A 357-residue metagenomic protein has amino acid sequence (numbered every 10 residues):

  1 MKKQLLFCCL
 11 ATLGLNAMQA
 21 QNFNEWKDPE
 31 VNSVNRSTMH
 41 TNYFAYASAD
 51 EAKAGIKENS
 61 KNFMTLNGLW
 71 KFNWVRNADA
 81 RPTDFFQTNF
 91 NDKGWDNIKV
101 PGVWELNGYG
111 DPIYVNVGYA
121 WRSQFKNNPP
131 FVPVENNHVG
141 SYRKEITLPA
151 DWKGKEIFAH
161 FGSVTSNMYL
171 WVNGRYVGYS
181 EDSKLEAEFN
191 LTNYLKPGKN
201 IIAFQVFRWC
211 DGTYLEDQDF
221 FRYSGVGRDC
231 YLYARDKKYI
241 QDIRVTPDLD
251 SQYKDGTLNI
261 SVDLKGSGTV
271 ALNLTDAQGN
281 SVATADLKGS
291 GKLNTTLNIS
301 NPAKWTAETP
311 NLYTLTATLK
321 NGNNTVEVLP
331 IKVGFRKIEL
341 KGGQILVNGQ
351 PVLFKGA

Functional and structural regions predicted by a protein language model:
M1-N22: Bacterial Sec-dependent N-terminal signal peptides
Q21-M64, L69-K71, A78: N-terminal pre-domain segments of enzymes
E25-S33, S37, I56, N73-V75 (+6 more regions): Accessory beta-strand-rich segments of carbohydrate-active enzymes
W152-K155, L195-K199, I299-L312: Short glycine/proline/serine/threonine-rich loop/turn segments at secondary-structure transition edges
L170-V172, D255-L287, L293-T295: Beta-strand-rich binding/interaction modules
I201-F204, T309-N321: Short, aromatic- and glycine-rich surface loops/edge beta-strands on solvent-exposed regions
K237-G266: Surface beta-strand/loop "capping" patches
R244, T316-A357: N-terminal carbohydrate-binding accessory modules
